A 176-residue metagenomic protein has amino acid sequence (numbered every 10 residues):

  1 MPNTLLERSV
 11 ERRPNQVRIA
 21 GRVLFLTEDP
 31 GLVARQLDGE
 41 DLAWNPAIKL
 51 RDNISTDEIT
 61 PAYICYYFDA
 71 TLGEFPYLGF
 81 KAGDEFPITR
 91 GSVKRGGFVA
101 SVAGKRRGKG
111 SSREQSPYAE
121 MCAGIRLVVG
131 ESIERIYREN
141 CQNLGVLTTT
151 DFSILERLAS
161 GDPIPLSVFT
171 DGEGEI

Functional and structural regions predicted by a protein language model:
M1-I176: Fe-S-dependent hydro-lyases/dehydratases of central metabolism
